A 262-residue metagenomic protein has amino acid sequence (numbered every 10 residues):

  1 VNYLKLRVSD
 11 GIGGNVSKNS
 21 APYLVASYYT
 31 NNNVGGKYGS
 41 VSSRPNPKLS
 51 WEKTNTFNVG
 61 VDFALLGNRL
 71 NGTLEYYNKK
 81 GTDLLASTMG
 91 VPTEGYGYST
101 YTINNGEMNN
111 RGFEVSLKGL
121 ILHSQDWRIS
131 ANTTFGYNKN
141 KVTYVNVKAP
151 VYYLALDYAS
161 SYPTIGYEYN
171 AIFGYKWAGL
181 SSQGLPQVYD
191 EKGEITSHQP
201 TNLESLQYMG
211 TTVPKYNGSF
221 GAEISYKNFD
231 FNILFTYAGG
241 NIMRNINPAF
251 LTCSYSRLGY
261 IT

Functional and structural regions predicted by a protein language model:
V1-T164, N217-F220, I224-K227: Extracellular/periplasmic, surface-exposed regions of secreted and cell-surface proteins
Y23, P186, I195-T196, D230 (+2 more regions): Generic secondary-structure boundary signal with a strong preference for alpha-helix termini
T30, G35, T56, L84 (+5 more regions): Residue-level detector of solvent-exposed, low-hydrophobicity positions
L49, Y175, Y216, F229 (+1 more regions): Long, contiguous hydrophobic alpha-helical segments, chiefly transmembrane helices and signal peptides
K80-G81, K141, E223-T262: C-terminal beta-signal and adjacent terminal beta-strands/loops of Gram-negative outer-membrane beta-barrel proteins
I103-G106, L120-T212, M243, N247-T252 (+1 more regions): Conserved small-residue
